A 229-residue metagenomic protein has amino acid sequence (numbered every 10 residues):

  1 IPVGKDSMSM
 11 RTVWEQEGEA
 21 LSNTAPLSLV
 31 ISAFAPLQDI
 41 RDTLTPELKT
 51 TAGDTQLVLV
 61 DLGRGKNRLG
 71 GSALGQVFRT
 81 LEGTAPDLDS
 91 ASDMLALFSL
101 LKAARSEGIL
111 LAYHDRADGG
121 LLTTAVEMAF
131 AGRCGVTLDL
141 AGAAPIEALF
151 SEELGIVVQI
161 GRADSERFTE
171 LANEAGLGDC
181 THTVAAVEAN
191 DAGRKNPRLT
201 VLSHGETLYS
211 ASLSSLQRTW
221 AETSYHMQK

Functional and structural regions predicted by a protein language model:
V3-F150, S165-K229: Intein/HINT protein-splicing elements and their conserved insertion hotspots or analogous self-processing inserts
E153-G155: Short, solvent-exposed beta-strand edge segments and adjacent coil->beta transition regions
V157-E166: Helix N-cap motif at beta-to-alpha junctions
